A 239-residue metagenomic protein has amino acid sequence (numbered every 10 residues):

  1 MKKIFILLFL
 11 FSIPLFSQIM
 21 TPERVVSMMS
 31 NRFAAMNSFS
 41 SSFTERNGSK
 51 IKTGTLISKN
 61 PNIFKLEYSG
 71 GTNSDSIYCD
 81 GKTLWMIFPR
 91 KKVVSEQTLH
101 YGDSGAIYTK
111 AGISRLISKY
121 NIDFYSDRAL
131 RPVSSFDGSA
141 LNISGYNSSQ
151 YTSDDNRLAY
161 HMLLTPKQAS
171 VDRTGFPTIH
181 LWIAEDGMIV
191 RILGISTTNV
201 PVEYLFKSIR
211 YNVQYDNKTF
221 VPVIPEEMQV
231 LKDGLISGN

Functional and structural regions predicted by a protein language model:
K3-I13: Sec-dependent N-terminal signal peptides
P14-T53, N60-I63, S149, V223-N239: N-terminal leader/targeting segments and the immediate start of mature chains
F33, D103-I117: Short, solvent-exposed helix-to-loop capping segments enriched in aromatics
A35, I57-F64, C79-T83, D155 (+1 more regions): Short, solvent-exposed coil/turn segments at beta-strand boundaries
T44-R46, E67-S69, I87-P89, T165-K167 (+1 more regions): A generic structural motif
L56-T109, V200-L205: An acidic-aromatic
R115-N121, Y125-E226: Gly/Pro-enriched, hydrophobic low-complexity segments that function as extracytoplasmic propeptides/linkers
